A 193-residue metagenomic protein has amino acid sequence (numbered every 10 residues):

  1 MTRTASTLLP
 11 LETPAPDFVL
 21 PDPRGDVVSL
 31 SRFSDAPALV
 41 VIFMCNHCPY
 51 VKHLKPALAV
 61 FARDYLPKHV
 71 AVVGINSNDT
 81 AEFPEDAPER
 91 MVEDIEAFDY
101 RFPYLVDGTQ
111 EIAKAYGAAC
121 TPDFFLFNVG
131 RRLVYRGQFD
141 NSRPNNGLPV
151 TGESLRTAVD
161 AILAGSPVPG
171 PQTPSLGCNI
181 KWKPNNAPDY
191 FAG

Functional and structural regions predicted by a protein language model:
M1-P171, N186-G193: Chalcogenol-based redox active-site neighborhoods
P174-N186: A short, charged, Gly/Pro-tolerant segment at domain boundaries
